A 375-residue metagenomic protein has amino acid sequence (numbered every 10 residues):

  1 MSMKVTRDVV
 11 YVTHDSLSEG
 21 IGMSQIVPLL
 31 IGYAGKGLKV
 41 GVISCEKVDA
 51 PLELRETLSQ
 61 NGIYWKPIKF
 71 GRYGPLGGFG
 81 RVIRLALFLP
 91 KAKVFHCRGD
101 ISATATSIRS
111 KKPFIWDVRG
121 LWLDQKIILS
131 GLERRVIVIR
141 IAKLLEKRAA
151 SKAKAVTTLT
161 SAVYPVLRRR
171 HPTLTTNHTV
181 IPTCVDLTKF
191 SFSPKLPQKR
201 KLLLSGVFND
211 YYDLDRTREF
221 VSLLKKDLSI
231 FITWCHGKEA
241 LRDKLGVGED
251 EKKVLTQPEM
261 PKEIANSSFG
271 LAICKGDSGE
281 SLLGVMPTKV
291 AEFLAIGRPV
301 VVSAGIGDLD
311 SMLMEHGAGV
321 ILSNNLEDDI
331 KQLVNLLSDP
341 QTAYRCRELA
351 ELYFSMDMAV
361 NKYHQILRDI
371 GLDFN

Functional and structural regions predicted by a protein language model:
T13-G20, G32, K36-G77, V163 (+2 more regions): N-terminal strand-loop element at the rim of the active site of nucleotide-sugar-dependent glycosyltransferases
T13-P28, D49-A50, C97, N209-Y212 (+1 more regions): A short, glycine/small-residue-rich beta-strand->loop->alpha-helix junction that serves as a flexible
H14, F70-Y73, I115-K147, P165 (+1 more regions): Acceptor-binding helix/loop patch of EC 2.4 sugar-transfer enzymes, predominantly nucleotide-sugar-dependent
G20, S24, Y212, Q257-A265 (+2 more regions): Nucleotide-sugar-dependent
Q25-I26, G32, D186-K189, K201-K244 (+1 more regions): Conserved catalytic-core segment of nucleotide-activated headgroup transferases in glycan assembly
I31, I83-P90, T104-A105, W116 (+2 more regions): Membrane-proximal helix-turn-helix segments that form the acceptor-binding/catalytic region of lipid-linked
A162, C184: Carbohydrate-associated surface elements
N324-L326, L337-D369: A charged, aromatic-enriched C-terminal amphipathic alpha-helix characteristic of glycosyltransferases across folds
